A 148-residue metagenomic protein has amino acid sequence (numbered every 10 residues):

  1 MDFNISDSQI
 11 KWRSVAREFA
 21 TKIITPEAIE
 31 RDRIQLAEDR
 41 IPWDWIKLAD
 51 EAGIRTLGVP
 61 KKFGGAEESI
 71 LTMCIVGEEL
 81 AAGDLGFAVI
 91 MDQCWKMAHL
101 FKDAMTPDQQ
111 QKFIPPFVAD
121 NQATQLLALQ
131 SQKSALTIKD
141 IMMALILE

Functional and structural regions predicted by a protein language model:
M1-K11: Intrinsic disorder at enzyme termini
R13, R17, Q109-Q110: Short, cationic motifs built from Arg/Lys/His that form the positively charged side of catalytic pockets
V15-I24, K47-A52: N-terminal glycine-rich anion-binding loops that anchor highly charged ligand groups
P26-A28: A short, surface-exposed helix-loop junction/capping segment
E30-E148: Glycine-rich flavin
